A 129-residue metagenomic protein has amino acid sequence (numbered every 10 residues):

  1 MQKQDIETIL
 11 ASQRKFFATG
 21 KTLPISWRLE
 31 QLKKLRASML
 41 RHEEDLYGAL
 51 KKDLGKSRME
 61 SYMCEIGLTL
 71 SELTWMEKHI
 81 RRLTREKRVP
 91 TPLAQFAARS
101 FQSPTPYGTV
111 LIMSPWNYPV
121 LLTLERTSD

Functional and structural regions predicted by a protein language model:
M1-F101: N-terminal Rossmann-like NAD(P)+-binding subdomain of aldehyde/semialdehyde dehydrogenases
P90-D129: Conserved small-residue-rich beta-alpha loop and adjacent elements that most often cradle the phosphate/pyrophosphate
